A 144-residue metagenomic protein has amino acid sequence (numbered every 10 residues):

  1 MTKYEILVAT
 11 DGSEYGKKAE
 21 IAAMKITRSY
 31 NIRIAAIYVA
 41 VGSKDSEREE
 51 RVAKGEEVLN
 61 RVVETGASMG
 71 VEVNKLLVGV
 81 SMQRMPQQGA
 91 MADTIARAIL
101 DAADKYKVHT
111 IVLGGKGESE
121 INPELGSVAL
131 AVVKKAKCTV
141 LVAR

Functional and structural regions predicted by a protein language model:
M1-A53, A67-V71, K75-L76: Small/aliphatic-rich secondary-structure junction motif
E5, H109-T110: Structural motif
Y30, A102, Y106-K107: Active-site charged/polar residues at nucleotide-handling catalytic sites that mediate phosphoryl, nucleotidyl
Y30, V128, K135-K137: Short, structured coil segments at secondary-structure junctions
Y38, G114-K116, R144: Short secondary-structure boundary segments
V52-K54, V58, D93-R97, L125-A129: Charged helix-capping and loop-helix junction motifs
V78-A98: Charged docking surfaces used in two-component/phosphorelay signaling
T110-A131: Glycine-rich, Arg-bearing micro-motifs that act as flexible, cationic patches
